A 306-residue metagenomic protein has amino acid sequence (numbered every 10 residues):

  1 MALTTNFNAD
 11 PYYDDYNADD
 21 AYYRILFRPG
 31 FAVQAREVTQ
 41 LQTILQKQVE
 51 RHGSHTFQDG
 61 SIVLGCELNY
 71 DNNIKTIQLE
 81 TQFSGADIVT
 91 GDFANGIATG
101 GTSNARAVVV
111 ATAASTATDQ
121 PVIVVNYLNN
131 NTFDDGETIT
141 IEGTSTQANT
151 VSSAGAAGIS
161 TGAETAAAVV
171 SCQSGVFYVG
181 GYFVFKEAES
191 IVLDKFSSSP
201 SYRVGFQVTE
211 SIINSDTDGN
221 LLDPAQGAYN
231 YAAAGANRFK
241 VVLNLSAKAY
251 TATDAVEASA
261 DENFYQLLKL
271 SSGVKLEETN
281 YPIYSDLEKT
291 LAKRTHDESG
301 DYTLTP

Functional and structural regions predicted by a protein language model:
M1-P306: Subunit-assembly interface segments of extracellular/virion macromolecular structures
